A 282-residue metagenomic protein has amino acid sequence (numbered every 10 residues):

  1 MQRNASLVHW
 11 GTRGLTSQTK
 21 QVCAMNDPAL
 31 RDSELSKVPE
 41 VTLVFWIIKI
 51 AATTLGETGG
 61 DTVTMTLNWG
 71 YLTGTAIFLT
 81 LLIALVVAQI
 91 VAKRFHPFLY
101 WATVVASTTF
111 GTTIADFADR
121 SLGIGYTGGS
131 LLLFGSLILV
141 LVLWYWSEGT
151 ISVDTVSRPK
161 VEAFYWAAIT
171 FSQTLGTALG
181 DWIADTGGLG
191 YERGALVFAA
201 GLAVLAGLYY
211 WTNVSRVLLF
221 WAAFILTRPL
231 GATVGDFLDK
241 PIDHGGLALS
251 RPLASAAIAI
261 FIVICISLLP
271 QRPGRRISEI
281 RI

Functional and structural regions predicted by a protein language model:
G11-A24: Short, Lys/Arg-enriched N-terminal segments with co-localized hydrophobic residues within the first ~10-30 amino acids
M25-I282: Polytopic alpha-helical membrane proteins, predominantly small-molecule transporters/carriers
